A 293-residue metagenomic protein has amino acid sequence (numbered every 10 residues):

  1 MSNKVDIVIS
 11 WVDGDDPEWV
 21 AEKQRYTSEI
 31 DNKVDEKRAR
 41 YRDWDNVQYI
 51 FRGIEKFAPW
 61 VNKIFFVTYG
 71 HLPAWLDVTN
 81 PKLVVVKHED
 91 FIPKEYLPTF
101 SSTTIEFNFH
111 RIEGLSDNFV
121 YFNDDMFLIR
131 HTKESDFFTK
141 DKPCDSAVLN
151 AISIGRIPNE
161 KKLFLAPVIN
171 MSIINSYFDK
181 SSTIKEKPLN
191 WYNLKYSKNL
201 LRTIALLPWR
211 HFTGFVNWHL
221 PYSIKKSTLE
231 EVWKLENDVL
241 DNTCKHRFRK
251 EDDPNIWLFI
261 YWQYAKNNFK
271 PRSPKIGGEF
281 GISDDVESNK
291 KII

Functional and structural regions predicted by a protein language model:
M1-V120, F127-I293: ER/Golgi luminal nucleotide-sugar-dependent glycosyltransferases, focusing on the catalytic module
